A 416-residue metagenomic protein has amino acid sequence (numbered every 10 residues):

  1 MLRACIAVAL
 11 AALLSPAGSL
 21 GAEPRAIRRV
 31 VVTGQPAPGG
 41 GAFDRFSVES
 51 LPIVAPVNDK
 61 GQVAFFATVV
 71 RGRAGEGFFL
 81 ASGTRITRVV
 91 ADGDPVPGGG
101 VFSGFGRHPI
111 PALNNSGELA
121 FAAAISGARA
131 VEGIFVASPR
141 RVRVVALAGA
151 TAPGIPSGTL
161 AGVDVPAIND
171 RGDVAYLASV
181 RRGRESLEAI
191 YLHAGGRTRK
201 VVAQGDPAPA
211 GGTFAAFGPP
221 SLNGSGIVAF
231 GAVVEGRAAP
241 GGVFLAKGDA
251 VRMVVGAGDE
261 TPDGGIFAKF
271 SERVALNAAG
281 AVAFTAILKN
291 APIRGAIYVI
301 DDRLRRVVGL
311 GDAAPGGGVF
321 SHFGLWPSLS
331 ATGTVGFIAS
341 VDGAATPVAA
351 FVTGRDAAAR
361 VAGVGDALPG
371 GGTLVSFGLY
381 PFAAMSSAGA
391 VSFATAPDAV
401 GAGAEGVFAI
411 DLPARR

Functional and structural regions predicted by a protein language model:
M1-L2: N-terminal secretory signal peptides that target proteins for export/translocation
C5-S15: Bacterial N-terminal signal peptides
G21-R416: Conserved "turn/edge" positions that cap or connect secondary-structure elements within repeat/scaffolded domains
